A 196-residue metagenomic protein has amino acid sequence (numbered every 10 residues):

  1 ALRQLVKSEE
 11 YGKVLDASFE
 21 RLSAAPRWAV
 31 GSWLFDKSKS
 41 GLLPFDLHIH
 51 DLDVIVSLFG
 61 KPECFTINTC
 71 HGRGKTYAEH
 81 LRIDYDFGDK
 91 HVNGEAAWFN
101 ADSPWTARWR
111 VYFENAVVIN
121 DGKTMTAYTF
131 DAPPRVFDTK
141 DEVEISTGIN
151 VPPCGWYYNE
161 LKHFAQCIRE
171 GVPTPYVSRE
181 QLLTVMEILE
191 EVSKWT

Functional and structural regions predicted by a protein language model:
A1-G74: Predominantly a Rossmann-like dinucleotide-binding segment in NAD(P)-dependent oxidoreductases
L15, E79-L81, A107: Change "...and in nucleic-acid phosphodiester-cleaving endonucleases..." to "...and in nucleic-acid processing enzymes
R21-S23, F87, W98: Short beta-strand segments enriched in hydrophobic/aromatic residues within well-folded beta-rich domains
K61-I67, V92-N93, V118-I119, T174-P175: Acidic/polar loop patches that form or flank catalytic/metal-binding clefts of enzymes that bind anionic ligands
G74-T76, D89-E160: NAD(P)-dinucleotide binding in Rossmann-like oxidoreductases
R82-D86: Feature captures outer-membrane beta-barrel proteins of Gram-negative bacteria and organelles
W156, K162-T196: C-terminal helix-rich "cap/oligomerization" subdomain common to oxidoreductases
